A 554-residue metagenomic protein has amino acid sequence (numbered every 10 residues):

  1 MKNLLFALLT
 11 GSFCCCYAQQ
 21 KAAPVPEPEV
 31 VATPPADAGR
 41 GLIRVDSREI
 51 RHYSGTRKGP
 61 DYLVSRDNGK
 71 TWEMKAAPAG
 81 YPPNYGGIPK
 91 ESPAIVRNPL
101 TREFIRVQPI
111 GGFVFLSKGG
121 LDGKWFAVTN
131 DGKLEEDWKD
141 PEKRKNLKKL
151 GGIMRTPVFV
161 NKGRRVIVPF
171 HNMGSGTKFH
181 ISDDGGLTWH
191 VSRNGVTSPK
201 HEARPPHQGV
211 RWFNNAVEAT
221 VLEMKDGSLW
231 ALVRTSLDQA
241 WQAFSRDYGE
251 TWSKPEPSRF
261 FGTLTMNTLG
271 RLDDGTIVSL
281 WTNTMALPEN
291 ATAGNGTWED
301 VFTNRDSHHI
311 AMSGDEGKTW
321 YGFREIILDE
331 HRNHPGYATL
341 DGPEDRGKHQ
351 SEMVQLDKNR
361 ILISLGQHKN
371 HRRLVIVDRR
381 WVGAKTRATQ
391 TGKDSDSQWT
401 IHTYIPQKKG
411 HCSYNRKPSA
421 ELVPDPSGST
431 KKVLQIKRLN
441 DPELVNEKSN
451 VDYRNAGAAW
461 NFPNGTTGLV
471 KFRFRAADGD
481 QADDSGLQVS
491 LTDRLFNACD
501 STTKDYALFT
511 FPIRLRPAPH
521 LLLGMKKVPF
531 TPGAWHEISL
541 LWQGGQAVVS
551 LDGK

Functional and structural regions predicted by a protein language model:
M1-L4: Positively charged n-region of N-terminal signal peptides that target proteins for export
F6-F13: Bacterial N-terminal signal peptides
Q19-I401, I405-D425, R438-P442, R514-P517 (+1 more regions): Asp-box/BNR beta-propeller blade signature and adjacent active/binding-site loops in extracellular glycan-interacting
E256, A456-P463, G524-F530: Beta-strand-rich interaction surfaces with strong enrichment in secreted/lumenal proteins
P257, S550-K554: Short, solvent-exposed beta-strand-to-loop segments that form ligand-recognition rims of beta-rich domains
I436-P517: Secretory/extracellular carbohydrate-interaction modules and structurally similar beta-sandwich "look-alikes"
V470-F472, G533-V549: Short tryptophan-centered beta-strand motifs in secreted/extracellular beta-sheet-rich domains of glycan-recognition
L515-S539: Short, aromatic/His-centered strand-loop micro-motif at the edge of beta-sheets
